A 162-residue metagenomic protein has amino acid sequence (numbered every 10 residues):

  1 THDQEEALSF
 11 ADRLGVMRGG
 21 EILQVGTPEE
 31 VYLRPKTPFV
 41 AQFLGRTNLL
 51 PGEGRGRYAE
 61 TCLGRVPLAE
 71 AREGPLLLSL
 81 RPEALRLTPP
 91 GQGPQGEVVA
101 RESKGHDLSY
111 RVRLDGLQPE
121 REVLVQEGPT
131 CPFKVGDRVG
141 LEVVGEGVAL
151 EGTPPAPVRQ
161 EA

Functional and structural regions predicted by a protein language model:
T1-R65: Internal alpha/beta loop-helix hairpins
T47, R57-A162: Non-catalytic connector elements of ABC transporters
